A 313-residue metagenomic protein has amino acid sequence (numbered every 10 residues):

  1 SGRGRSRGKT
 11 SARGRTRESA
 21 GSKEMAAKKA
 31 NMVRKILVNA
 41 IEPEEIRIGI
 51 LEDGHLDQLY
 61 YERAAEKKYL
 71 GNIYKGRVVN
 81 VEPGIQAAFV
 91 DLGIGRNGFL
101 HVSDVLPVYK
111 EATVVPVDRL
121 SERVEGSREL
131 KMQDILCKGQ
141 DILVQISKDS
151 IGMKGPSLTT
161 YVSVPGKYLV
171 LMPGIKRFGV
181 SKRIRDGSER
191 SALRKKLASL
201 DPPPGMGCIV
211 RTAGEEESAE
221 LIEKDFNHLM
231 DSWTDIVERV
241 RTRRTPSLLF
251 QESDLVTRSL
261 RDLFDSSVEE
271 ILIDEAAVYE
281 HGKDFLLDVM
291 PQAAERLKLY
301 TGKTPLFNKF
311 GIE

Functional and structural regions predicted by a protein language model:
S1-E313: DE-rich acidic low-complexity regions and acidic surface loops
